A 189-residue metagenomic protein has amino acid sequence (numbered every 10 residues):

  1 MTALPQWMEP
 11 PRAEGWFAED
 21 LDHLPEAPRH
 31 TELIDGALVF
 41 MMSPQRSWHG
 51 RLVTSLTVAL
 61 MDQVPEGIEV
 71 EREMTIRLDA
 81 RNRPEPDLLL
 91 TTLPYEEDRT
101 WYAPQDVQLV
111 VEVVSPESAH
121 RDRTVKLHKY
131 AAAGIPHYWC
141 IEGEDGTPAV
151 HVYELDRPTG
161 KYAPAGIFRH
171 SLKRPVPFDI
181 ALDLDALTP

Functional and structural regions predicted by a protein language model:
M1-P189: Gly/Pro/Ser/Thr-rich low-complexity, intrinsically disordered segments predominantly at protein N-termini
